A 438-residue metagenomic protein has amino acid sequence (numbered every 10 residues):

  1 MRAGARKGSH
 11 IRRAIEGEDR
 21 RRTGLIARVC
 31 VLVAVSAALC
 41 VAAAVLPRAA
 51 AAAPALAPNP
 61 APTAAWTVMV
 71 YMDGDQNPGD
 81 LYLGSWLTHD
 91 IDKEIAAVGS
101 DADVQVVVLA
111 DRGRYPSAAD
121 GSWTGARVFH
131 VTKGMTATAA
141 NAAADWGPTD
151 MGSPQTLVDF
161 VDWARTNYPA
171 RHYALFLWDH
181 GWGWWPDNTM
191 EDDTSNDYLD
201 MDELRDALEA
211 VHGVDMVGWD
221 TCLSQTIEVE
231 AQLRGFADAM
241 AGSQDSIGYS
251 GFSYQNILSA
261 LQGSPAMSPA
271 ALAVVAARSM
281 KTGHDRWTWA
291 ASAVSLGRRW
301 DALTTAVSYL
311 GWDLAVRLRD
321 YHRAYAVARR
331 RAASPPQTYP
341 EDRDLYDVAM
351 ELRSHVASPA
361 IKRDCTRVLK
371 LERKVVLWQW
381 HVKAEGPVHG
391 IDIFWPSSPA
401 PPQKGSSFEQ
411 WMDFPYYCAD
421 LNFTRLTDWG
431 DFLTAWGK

Functional and structural regions predicted by a protein language model:
M1-I26: N-terminal secretory signal peptides that target proteins for export/translocation
C30-A44: Bacterial N-terminal signal peptides
L39, A49-A50, D220: Cleavable N-terminal signal peptides
A43-A55: Signal peptide processing junction and immediate N-terminal pro/mature segment of secreted/exported proteins
P54-P169: N-terminal extension/subdomain marker
A55-A64, T166, G181-W184, N188-K438: Terminal, contiguous helix-loop blocks that mediate binding/assembly
E94-I95, L175, D220, I393: Residue-level detector of buried hydrophobic side-chain packing in well-ordered secondary-structure elements
R171-W185: Short acidic, glycine-rich surface-loop motifs adjacent to enzyme active sites
